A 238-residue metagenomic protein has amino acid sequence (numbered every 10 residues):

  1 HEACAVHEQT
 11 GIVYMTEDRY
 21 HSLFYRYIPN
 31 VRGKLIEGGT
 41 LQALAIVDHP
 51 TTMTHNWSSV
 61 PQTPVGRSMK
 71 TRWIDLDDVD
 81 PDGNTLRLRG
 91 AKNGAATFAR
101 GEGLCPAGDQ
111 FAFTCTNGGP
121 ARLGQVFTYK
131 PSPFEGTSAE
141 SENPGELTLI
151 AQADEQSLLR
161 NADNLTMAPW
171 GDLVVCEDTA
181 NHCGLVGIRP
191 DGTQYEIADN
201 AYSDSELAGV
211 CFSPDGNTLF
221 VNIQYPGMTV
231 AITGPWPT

Functional and structural regions predicted by a protein language model:
H1-T238: Sequence/structural signature of beta-propeller domains
